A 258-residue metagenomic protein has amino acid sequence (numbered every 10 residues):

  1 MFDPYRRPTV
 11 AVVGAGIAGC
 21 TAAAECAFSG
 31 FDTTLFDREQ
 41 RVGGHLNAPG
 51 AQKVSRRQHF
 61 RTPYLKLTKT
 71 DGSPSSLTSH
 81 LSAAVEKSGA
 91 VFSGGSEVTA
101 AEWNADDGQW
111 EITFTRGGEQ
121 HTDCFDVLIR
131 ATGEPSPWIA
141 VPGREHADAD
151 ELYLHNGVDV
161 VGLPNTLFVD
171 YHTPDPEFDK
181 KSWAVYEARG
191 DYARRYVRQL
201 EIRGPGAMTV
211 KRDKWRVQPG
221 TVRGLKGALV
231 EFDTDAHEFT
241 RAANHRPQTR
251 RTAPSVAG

Functional and structural regions predicted by a protein language model:
R6-P8, G117-V127, A131: Core beta-strand elements of the Rossmann-like FAD/NAD(P) dinucleotide-binding domain in flavoenzyme oxidoreductases
P8-L35: N-terminal Rossmann-like FAD-binding beta1-loop-alpha1 element of flavoenzymes
T34, V91-S93, D123: General small-molecule cofactor/ligand-binding pocket signal
Q40-G43, N47-T78: Glycine-rich active-site loop/strand segments that organize a redox cofactor
P49-R56, G143-L167: FAD-binding beta-loop-beta segment adjacent to the flavin cofactor pocket
G94-W110: A conserved short coil-to-beta-strand element within the FAD-binding core of flavoproteins
R130-A147: Flavin (primarily FAD) binding-site architecture
L167-G258: C-terminal, flexible cofactor-proximal segment of oxidoreductases
